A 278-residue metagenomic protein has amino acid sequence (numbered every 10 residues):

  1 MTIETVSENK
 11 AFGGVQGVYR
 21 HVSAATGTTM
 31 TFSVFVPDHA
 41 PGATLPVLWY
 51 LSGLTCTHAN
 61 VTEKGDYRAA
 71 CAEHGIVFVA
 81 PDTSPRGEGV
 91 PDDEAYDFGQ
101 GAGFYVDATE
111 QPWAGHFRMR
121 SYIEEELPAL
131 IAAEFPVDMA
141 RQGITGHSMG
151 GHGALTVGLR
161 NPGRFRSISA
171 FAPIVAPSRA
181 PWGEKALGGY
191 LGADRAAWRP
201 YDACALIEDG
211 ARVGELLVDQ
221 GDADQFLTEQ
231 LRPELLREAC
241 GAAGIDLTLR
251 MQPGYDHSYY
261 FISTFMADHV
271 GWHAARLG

Functional and structural regions predicted by a protein language model:
M1-G278: Non-catalytic cap/lid and distal C-terminal segments of serine-dependent acyl enzymes
